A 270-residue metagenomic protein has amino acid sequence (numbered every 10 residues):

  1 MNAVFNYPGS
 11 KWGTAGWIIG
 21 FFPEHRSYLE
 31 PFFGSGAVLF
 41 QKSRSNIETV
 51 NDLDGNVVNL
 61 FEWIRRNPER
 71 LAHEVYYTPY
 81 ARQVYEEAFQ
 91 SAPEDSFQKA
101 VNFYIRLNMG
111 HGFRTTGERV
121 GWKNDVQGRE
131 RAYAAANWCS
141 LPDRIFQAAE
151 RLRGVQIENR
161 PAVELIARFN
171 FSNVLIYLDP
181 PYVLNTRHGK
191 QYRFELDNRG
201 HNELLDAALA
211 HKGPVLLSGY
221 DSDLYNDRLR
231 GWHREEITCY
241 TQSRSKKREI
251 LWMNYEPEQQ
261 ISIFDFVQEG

Functional and structural regions predicted by a protein language model:
M1-T14, F21-F22, N67-Y177, P181-K190 (+1 more regions): SAM-dependent nucleic-acid methyltransferase catalytic core
M1-T49, L53, Q156, V163-L175 (+1 more regions): Class I S-adenosyl-L-methionine
S45, I64-N67, Y77, G231: A short linear boundary/processing microfeature
V58: Short alpha-helix immediately C-terminal to the canonical SAM-binding loop
F61: Conserved SAM-binding loop
